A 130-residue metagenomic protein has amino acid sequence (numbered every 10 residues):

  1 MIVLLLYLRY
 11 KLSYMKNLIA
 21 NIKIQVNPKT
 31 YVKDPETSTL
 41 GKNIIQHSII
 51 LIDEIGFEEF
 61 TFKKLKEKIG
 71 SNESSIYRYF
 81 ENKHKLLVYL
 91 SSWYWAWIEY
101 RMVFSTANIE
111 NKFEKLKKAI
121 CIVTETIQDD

Functional and structural regions predicted by a protein language model:
I2-T37: N-terminal intrinsically disordered/low-complexity leader segments
Y31, E36-T61: Short, amphipathic alpha-helix enriched in basic
K42-Q46, F80-V103: An amphipathic alpha-helix adjacent to DNA-recognition modules
D53, W95-E99, V103, T124 (+1 more regions): Short amphipathic alpha-helical interface segments enriched in basic and hydrophobic/aromatic residues, used as
I55, K83, I109-K112: Short coil/turn helix-boundary motifs
G56-F57, V103-A107: Short, flexible helix-adjacent loops and helix caps
E58-K85: Helix-turn-helix
S105-D130: Hydrophobic alpha-helical connector segments
